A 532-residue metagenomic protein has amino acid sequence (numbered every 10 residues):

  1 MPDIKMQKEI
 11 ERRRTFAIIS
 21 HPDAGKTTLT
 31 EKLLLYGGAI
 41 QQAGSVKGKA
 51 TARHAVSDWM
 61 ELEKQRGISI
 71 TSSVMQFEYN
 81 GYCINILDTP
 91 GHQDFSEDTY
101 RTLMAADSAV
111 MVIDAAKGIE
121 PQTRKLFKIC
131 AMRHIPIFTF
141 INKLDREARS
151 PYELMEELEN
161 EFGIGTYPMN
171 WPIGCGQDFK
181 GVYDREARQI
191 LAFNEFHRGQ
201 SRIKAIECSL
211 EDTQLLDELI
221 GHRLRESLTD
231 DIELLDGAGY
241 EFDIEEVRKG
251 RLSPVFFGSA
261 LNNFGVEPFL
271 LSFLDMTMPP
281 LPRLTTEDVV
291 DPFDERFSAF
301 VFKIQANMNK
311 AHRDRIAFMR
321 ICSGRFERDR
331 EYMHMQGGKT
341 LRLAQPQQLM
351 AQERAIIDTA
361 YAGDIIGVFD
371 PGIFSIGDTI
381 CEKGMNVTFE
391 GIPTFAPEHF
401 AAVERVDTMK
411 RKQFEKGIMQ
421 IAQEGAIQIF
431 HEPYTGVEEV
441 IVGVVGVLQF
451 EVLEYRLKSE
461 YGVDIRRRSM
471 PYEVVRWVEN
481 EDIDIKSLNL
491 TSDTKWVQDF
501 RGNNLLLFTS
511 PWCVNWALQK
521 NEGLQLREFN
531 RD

Functional and structural regions predicted by a protein language model:
M1-D532: Structural and coupling elements of P-loop NTPases
